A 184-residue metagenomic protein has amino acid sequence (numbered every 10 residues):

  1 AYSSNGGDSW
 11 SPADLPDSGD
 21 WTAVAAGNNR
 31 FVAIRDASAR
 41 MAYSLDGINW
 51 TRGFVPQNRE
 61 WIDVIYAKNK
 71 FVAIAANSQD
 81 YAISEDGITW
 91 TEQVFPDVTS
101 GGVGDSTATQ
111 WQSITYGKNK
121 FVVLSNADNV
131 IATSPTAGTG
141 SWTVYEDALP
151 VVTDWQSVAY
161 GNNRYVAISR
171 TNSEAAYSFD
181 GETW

Functional and structural regions predicted by a protein language model:
A1-Y2, A39-Y43, Q79-I83, N129-T133 (+1 more regions): A short loop-to-beta-strand structural motif that recurs across blades of beta-propeller domains
S3-P12, S44-R52, S84-E92, S134-V144 (+1 more regions): Asp-box/BNR beta-propeller loop motif
P12-D17, R52-Q57, Q93-T99, Y145-P150: Short loop/turn motifs that cap or connect beta-strands within the blades of beta-propeller-type repeat domains
G19-G27, R59-Y66, T107-G117, V152-G161: Repeated scaffold domains used in trafficking and secretory/extracellular systems, primarily beta-propellers
N29-A33, N69-A73, N119-V123, N163-A167: Entry beta-strands of beta-propeller and related beta-repeat scaffolds
D36, A76, N126, R170: Short loop/turn segments immediately following the C-termini of beta-strands
T99-D105: Intrinsically disordered, low-complexity Ser/Thr- and acidic-rich flexible linkers and loops, especially at boundaries
